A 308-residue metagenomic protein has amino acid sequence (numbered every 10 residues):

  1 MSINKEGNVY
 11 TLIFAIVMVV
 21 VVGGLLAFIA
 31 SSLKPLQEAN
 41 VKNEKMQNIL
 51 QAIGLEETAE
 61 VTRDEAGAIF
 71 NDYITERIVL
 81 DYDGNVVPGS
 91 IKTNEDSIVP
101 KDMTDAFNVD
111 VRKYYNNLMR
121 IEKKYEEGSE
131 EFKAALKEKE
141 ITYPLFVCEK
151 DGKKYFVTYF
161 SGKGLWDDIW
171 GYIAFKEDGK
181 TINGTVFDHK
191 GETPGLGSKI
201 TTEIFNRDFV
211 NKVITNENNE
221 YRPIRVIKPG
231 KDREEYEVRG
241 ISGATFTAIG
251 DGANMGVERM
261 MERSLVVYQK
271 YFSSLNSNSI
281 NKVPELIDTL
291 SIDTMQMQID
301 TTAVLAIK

Functional and structural regions predicted by a protein language model:
S2-K308: Flexible, solvent-exposed loop/hinge segments and secondary-structure transition points
